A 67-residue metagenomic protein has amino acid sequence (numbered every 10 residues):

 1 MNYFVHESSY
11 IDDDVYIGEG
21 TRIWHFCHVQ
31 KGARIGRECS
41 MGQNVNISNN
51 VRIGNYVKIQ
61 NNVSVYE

Functional and structural regions predicted by a protein language model:
H6-E7, D12-D13, G18-E19, W24-H25 (+7 more regions): Left-handed beta-helix
